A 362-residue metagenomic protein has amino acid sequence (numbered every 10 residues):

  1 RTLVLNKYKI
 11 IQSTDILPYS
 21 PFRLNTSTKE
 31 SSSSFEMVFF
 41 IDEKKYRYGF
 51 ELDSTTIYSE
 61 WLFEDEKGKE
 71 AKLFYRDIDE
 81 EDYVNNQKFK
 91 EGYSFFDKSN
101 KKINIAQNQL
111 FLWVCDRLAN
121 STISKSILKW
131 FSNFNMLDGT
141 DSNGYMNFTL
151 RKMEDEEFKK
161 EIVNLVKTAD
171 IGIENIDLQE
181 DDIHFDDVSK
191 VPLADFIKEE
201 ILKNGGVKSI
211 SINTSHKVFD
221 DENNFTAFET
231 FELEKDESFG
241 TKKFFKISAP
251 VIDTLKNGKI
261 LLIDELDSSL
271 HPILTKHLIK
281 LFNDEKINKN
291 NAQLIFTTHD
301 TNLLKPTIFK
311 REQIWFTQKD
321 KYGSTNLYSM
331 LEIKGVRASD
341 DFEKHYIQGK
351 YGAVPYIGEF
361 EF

Functional and structural regions predicted by a protein language model:
R1-L5, F219-Y356: Switch/communication elements of ASCE P-loop NTPase nucleotide-binding domains
R1-R47, D53-S54: Conserved P-loop NTP-binding catalytic core
K29-S34, D53-Y58, G206-S211, K310-R311: A short, compositionally biased
M37-I41, E64, H216-E222, K321: Short acidic, glycine-rich loop/turn motifs
F39, E157-K160, K256, K289: Functional cleft and adjacent loop/helix regions within the main domain that mediate ligand binding or catalysis
D42-Y46, G68-E70, A227-E229, G323-S324: Short acidic/polar mixed-charge low-complexity motifs
K45-V188: Electropositive, glycine-dotted interaction segments that contact anionic polymers or phosphate-rich ligands
G144-D236, Y356-E361: Extended helical coiled-coil dimerization/tether regions that scaffold and oligomerize large DNA-maintenance assemblies
